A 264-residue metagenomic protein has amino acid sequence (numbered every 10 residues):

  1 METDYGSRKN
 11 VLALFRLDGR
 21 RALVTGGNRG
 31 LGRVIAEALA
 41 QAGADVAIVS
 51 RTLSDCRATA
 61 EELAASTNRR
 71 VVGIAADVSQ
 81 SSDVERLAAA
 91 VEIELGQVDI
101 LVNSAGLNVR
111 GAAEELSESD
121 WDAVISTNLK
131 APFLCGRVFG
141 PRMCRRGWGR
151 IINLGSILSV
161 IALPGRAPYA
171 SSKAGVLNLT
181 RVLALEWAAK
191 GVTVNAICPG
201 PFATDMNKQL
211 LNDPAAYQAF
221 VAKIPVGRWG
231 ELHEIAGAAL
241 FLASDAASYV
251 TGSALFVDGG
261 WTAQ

Functional and structural regions predicted by a protein language model:
E2-A13, I161, A239-L240, T251-Q264: Short C-terminal tail/terminal secondary-structure segment of NAD(P)H-dependent dehydrogenase/reductase domains
R21, N28-R29: Conserved glycine-rich cofactor-binding loop
A112-A113, S117-I125, I151, F220: Substrate-binding pocket helix/loop in short-chain dehydrogenase/reductase
G136, G140, W148, R228-T262: C-terminal substrate-recognition "lid" of short-chain dehydrogenase/reductases
G136, S172, T180: Active-site helix of classical SDR
S156: Residue(s) in the substrate-gating loop at a strand-loop-helix junction that position the organic substrate next
A188, T193, V250-G252: Short, small/polar-rich loop/turn modules that mediate ligand/substrate recognition or access, typified
